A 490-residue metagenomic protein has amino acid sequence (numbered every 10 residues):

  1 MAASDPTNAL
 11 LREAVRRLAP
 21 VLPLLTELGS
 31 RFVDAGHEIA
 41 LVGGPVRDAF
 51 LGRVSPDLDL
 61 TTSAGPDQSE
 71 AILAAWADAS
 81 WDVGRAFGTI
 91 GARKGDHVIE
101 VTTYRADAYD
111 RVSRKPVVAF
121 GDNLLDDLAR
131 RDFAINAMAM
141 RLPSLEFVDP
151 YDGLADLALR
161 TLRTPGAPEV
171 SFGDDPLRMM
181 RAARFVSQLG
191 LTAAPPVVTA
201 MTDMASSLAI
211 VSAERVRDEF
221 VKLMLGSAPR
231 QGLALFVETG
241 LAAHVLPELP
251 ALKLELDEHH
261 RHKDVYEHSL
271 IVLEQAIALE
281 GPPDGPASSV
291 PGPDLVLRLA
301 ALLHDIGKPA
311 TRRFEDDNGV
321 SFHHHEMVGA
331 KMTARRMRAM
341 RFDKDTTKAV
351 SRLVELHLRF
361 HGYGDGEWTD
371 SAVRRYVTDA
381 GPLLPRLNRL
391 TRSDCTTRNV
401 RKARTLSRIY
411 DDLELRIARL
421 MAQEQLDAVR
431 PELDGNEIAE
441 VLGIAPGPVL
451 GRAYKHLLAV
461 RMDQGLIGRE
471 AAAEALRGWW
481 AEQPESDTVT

Functional and structural regions predicted by a protein language model:
M1-T490: Catalytic cores of the polymerase beta-like nucleotidyltransferase superfamily and closely associated nucleotide
